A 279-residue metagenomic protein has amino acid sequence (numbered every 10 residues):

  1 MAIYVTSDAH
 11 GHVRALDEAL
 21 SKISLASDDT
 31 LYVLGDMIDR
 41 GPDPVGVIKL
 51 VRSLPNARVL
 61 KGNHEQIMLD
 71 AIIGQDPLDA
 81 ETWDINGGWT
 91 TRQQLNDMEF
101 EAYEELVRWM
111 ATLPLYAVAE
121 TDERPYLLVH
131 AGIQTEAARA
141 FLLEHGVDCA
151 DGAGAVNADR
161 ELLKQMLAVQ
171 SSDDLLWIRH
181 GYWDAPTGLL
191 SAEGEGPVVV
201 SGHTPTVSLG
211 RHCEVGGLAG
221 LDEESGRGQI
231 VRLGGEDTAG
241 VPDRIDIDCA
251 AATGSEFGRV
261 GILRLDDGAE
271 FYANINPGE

Functional and structural regions predicted by a protein language model:
M1-L54: N-terminal active-site segment of His-dependent metallophosphoesterases
T6-S7, L31-G35, V59-G62, V129 (+2 more regions): Active-site neighborhood of phospho(di)ester-bond hydrolases with catalytic His/Asp-centered motifs
H10-R14, D39-P42, E65-L69, H203-G210 (+1 more regions): Active-site environment of divalent metal-dependent phosphoester hydrolases
I23-D28, A119-E123, E193-G194: Glycine-rich phosphate-binding loop signature in dinucleotide/nucleotide-binding domains
S27, Y116-V118, L128, S201 (+2 more regions): Conserved hydrophobic/aromatic beta-strand scaffold that supports enzyme active sites
P44-T135, F141-K164: Active-site neighborhood of divalent metal-dependent phosphoester bond hydrolases
S172-S201, T206, E236: Active site of divalent-metal-dependent phosphoester/diester hydrolases
H212, G217-E279: Binuclear metal-dependent phosphoesterase catalytic core
